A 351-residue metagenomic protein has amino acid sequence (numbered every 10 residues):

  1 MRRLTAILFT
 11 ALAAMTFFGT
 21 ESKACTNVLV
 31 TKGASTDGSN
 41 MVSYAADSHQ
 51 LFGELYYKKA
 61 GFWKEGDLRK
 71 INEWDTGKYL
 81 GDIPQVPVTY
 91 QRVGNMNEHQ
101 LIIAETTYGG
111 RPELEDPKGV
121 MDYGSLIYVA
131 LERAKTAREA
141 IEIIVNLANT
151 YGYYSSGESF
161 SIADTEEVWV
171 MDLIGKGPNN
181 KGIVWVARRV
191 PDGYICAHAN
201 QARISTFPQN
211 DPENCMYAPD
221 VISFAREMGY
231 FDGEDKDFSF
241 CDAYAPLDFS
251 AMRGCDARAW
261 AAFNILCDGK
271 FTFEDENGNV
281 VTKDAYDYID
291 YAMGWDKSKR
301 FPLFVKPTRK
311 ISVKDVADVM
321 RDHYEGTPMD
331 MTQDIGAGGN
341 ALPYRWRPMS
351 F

Functional and structural regions predicted by a protein language model:
M1-L8: Bacterial N-terminal signal peptides that target proteins for export
F17-A24: Sec/Tat signal peptide C-region and signal peptidase I cleavage site
C25-Y123, I143-A292, S298: A contiguous strand-loop segment
E115-D116, S125-A134: Second-shell loop/turn segments in exported
T282, D287-V313, A317-M320: Mid-to-C-terminal functional-domain signal that highlights helix-capping/loop sites within ligand-binding modules
M329-F351: Substrate-recognition/cap regions that form aromatic- and gly/pro-loop-enriched pockets for small-molecule ligands
